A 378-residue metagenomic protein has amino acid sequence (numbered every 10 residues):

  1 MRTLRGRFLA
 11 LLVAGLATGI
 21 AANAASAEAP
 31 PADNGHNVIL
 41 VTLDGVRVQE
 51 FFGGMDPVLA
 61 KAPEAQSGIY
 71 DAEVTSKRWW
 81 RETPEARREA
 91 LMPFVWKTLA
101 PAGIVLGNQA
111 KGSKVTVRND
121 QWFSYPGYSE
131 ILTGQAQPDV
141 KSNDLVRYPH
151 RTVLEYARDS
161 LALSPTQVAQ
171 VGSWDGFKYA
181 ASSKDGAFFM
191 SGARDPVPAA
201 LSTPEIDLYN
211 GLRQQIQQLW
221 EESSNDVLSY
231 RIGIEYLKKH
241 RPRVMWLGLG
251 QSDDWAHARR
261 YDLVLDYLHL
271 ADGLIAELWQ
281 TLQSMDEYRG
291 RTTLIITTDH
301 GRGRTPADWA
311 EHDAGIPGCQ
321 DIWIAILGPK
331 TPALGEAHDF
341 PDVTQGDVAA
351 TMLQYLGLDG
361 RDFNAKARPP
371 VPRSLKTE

Functional and structural regions predicted by a protein language model:
L9-A21: Bacterial N-terminal signal peptides
E28-I104: Active-site-proximal N-terminal segment of extracellular/periplasmic enzymes that hydrolyze or transfer
I39-L40, V48, L270-E311, M352: Metal-dependent active-site segment of extracytoplasmic phospho-/sulfohydrolases and closely related
G53, P57, W79-K239, R368-R373: Active-site-proximal alpha/beta segments of enzymes that process anionic O-linked groups
A62, I296-P329: Histidine-centered active-site microenvironments of extracellular/periplasmic hydrolases and transferases
R78-A86, V140-D144, V264-L265, W309-E311 (+2 more regions): Active-site rim elements
L154, R158-L161, D339-P372: Non-catalytic, well-ordered alpha-helical segments in soluble enzyme domains
S183-D185, R231-E277: Active-site His/acidic residue clusters
